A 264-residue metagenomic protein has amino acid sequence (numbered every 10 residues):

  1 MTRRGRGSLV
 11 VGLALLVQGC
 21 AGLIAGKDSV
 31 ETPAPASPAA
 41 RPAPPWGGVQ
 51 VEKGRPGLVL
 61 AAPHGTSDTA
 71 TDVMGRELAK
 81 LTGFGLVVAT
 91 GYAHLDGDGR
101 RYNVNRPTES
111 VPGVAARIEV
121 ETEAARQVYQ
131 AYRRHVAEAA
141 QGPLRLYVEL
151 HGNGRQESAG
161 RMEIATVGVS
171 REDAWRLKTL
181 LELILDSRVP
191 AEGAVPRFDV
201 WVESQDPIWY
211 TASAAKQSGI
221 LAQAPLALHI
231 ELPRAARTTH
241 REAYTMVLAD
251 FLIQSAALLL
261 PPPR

Functional and structural regions predicted by a protein language model:
M1-L9: Bacterial N-terminal signal peptides that target proteins for export
L13-A14: Residue-level signal for mature regions of secreted extracellular proteins and peptides
L23-L226, L232-P263: N-terminal catalytic or cofactor-binding beta/alpha core of small enzyme domains
